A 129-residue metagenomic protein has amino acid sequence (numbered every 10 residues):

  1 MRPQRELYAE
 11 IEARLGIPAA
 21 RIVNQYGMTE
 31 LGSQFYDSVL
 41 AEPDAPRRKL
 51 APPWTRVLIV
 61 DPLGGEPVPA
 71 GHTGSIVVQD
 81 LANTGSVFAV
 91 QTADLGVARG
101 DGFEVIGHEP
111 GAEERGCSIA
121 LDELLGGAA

Functional and structural regions predicted by a protein language model:
M1-A129: Active-site glycine/GP-rich loop and adjacent strand/helix microenvironment that borders small-molecule binding pockets
